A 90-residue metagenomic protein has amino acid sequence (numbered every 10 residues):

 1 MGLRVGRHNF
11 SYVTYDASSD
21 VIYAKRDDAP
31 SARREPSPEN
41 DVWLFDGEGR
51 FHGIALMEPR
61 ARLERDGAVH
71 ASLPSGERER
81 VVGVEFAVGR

Functional and structural regions predicted by a protein language model:
M1-R90: Small, basic N-terminal interaction modules of short regulatory proteins
